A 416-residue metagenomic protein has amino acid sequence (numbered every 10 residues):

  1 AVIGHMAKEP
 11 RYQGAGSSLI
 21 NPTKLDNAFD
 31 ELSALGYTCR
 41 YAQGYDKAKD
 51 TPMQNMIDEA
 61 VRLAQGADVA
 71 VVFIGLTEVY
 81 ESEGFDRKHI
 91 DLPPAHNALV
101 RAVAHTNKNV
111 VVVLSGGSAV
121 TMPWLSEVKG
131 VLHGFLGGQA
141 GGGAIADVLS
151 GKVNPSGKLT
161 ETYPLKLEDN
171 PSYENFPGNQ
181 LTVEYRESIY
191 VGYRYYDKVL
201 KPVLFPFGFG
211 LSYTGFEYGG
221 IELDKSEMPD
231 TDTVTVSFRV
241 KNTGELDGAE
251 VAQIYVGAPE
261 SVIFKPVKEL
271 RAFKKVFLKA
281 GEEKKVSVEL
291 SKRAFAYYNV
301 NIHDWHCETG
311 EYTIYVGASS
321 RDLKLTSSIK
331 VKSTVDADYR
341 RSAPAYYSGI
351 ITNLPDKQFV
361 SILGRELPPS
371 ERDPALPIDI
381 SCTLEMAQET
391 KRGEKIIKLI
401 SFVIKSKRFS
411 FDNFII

Functional and structural regions predicted by a protein language model:
A1-I416: C-terminal non-catalytic regions of proteins with extracellular/luminal or membrane-system context
